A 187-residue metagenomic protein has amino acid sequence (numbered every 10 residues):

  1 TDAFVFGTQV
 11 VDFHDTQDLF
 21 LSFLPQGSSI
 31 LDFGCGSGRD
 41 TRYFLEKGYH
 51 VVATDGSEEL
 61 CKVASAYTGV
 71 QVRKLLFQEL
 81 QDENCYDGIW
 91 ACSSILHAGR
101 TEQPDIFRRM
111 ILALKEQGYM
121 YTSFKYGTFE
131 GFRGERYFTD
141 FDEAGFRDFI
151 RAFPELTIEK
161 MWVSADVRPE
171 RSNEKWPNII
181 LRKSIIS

Functional and structural regions predicted by a protein language model:
T1-Q81, A98-D105, R109, Y119-S187: Class I (Rossmann-like) S-adenosyl-L-methionine-dependent methyltransferase catalytic domain, capturing the SAM-binding
N84: Active-site charged/polar residues at nucleotide-handling catalytic sites that mediate phosphoryl, nucleotidyl
D87: Conserved acidic residues
W90-A91: A conserved beta-strand element that flanks and buttresses the S-adenosyl-L-methionine
S94: Hydrophobic adenine-recognition pocket in adenosine-nucleotide-binding enzymes
L112: Short, conserved loop/helix-junction motifs that constitute active-site signature segments in enzyme catalytic cores
